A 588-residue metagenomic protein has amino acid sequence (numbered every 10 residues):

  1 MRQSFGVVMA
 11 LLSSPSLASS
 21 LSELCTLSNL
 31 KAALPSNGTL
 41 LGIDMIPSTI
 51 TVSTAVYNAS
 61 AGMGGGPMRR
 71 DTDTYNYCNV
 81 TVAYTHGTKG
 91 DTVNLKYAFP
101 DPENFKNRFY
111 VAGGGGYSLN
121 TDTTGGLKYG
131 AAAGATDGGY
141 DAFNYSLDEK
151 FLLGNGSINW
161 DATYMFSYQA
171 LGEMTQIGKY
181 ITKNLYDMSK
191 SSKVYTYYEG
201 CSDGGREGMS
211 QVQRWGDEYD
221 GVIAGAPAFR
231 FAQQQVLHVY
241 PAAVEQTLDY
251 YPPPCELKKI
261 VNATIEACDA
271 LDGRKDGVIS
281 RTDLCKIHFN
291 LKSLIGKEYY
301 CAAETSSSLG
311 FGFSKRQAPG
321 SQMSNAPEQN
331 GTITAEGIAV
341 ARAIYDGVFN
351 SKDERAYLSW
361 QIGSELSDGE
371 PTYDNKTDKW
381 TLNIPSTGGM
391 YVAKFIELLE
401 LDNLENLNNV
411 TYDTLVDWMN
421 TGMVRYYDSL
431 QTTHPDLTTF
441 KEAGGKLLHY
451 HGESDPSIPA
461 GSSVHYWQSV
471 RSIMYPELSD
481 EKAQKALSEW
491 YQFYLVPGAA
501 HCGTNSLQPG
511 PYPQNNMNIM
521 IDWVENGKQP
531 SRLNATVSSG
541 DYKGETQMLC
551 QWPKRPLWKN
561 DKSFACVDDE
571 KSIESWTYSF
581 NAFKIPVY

Functional and structural regions predicted by a protein language model:
M1-L21: Fungal secretory targeting signals
P15-R108, N120, H288-E405, P513 (+2 more regions): Catalytic-loop region of hydrolases
Y77-R274, K286-N290, P371-Y373, D378-K446 (+3 more regions): Serine-hydrolase-like catalytic core of hydrolytic proteins
Y164-S167, Y251-C255, N325-Q329, E453-S454 (+2 more regions): Active-site rim elements
S191, K275-R281, N350-Y357, M474-E481 (+2 more regions): Acidic/polar loop patches that form or flank catalytic/metal-binding clefts of enzymes that bind anionic ligands
A228, P241, A270, R274 (+5 more regions): Short, well-ordered loop/turn and helix-capping segments at boundaries between secondary-structure elements and domains
G273-R281, E298, A303: Acidic, glycine-anchored loop motifs typical of Ca2+
K482, L487-L507, S539-Y542: Histidine-bearing beta->alpha loop at or near hydrolase active sites
